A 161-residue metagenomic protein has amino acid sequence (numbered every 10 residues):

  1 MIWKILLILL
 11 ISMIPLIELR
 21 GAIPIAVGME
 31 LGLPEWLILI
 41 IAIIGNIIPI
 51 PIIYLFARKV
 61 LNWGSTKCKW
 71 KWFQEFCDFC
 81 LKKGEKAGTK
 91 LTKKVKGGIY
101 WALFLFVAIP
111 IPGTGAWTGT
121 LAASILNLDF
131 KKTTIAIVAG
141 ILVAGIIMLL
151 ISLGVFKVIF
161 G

Functional and structural regions predicted by a protein language model:
M1-I8, M29-V107, K132, V138 (+1 more regions): Membrane-interfacial helix-loop-helix
M13-A26, P110-L121: Transmembrane helix boundary and interhelical junction motifs in multipass membrane proteins
M29, K59, G119-L126: Hydrophobic transmembrane alpha-helices of multi-pass, membrane-embedded glycosylation machinery
G32-L33, I111-G113, L128: Transmembrane helix interruption/hinge and helix-loop junction motifs
A122-I146: Interfacial loop-to-transmembrane junctions
